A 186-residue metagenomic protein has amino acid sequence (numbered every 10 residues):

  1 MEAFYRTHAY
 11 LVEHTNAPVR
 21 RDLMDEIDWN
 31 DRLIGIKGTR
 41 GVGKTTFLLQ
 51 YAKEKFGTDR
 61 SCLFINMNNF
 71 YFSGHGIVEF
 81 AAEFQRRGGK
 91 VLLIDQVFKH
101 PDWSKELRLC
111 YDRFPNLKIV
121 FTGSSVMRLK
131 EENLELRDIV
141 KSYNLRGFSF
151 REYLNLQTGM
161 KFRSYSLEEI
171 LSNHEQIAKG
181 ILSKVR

Functional and structural regions predicted by a protein language model:
M1-D25: N-terminal pre-Walker A segment at the start of P-loop NTPase domains
E2, H8, E131-R186: Interdomain motor-coupling "hinge/lid" segment immediately C-terminal to the ATP-binding subdomain of NTP-driven enzymes
I36: Hydrophobic anchor at the beta1->P-loop junction of P-loop NTPases
R40-G41: Walker A (P-loop) phosphate-binding loop of P-loop NTPases
K44-T45: Conserved lysine of the Walker
D59-V91: Short glycine-rich substrate-engagement loop in P-loop NTPases that contacts/grips substrate
Q85-W103: Conserved P-loop NTPase "ATPase switch" module shared by AAA+ and STAND
L93, K118-S124, N144: Structural recognition of the conserved hydrophobic beta-strand(s) that form the central parallel beta-sheet of P-loop
